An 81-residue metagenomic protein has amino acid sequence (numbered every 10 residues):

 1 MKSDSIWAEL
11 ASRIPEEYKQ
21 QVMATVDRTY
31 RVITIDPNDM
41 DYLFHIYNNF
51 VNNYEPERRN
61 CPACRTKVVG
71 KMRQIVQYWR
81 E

Functional and structural regions predicted by a protein language model:
M1-D27: Short terminal alpha-helical segments
M1-K2, Q77-E81: Short intrinsically disordered terminal tails
W7, P15, I33-D36, V76: Residues marking helix boundaries in flexible regions
R13-E17, K67, Q77: Glycine-centered signal
Q20-K71: Acidic, low-complexity, intrinsically disordered interaction modules
E57-R58, I75, W79: Amphipathic alpha-helical interaction segments
